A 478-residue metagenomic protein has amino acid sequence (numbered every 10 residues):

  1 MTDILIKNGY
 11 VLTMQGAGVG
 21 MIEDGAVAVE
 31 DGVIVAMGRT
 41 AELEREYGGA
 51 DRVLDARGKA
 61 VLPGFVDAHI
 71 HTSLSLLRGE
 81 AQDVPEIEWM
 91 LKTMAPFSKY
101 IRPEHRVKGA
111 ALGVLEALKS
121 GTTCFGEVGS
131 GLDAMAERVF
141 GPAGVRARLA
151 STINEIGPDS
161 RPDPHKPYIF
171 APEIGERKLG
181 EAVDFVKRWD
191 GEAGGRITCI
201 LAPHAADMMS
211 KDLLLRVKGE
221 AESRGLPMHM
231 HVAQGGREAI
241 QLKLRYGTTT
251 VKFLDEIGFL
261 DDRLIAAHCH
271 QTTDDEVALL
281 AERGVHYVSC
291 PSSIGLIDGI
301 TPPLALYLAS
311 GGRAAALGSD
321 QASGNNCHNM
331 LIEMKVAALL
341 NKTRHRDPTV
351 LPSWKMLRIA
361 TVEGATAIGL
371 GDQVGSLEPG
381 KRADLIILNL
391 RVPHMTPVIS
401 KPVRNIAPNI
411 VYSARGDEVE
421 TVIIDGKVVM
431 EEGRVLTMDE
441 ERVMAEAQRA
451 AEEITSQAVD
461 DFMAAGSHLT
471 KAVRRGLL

Functional and structural regions predicted by a protein language model:
M1-Y47, K59-A60, V473-L477: N-terminal metal-binding scaffold of metallo-dependent hydrolase/deaminase domains
T2-N8, E44-W89, A111, L118-K119: Replace "His-x-His-based motif
Q15, R382-M444: C-terminal cap of metal-dependent C-N hydrolases
L76-K108, S151, E155-E173, G236-R263 (+2 more regions): Active-site gating loops and adjacent loop-to-helix segments of metal-dependent hydrolytic enzymes
R78-V145, K178-G194, Q448-S456: Alpha-helical scaffold segments that flank or form the walls of functional sites
G126-S130, C199-R216, G295-D298, A367-L370: Active-site glycine- and acidic-residue-rich loops that bind and position anionic ligands or nucleotide-like cofactors
R138-H270, D275-V277: Metal-coordinating catalytic core of metallo-dependent amide/deamination hydrolases
E256-R263, A305-T396: His/Asp/Glu-enriched, well-ordered alpha-helical/loop segment that forms or immediately abuts the divalent-metal
